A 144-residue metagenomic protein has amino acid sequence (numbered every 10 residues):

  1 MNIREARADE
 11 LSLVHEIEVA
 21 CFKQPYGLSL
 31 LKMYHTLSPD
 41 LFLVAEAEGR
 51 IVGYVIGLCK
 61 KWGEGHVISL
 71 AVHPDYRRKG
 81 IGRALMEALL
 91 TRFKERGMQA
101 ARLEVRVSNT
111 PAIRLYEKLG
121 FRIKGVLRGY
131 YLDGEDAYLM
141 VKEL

Functional and structural regions predicted by a protein language model:
M1, F22, L31, Y54 (+4 more regions): Conserved hydrophobic/aromatic "anchor" residues that stabilize well-ordered secondary structure elements
E5-D75, M86-A88, R92, R96 (+1 more regions): Acetyl-CoA-dependent GNAT
R78-T91, R114-K118: Conserved acetyl-CoA-binding loop-helix of GNAT-fold acetyltransferases
M86, N109-A112, G129-G134: Short glycine/proline-centered loop/turn elements that form peptide/ligand docking sites
F93-E104, L127: Conserved GNAT acetyl-CoA-binding A-motif
E104, E117, R122-Y138: Conserved catalytic-core motifs of GNAT/GCN5-like acyltransferases
